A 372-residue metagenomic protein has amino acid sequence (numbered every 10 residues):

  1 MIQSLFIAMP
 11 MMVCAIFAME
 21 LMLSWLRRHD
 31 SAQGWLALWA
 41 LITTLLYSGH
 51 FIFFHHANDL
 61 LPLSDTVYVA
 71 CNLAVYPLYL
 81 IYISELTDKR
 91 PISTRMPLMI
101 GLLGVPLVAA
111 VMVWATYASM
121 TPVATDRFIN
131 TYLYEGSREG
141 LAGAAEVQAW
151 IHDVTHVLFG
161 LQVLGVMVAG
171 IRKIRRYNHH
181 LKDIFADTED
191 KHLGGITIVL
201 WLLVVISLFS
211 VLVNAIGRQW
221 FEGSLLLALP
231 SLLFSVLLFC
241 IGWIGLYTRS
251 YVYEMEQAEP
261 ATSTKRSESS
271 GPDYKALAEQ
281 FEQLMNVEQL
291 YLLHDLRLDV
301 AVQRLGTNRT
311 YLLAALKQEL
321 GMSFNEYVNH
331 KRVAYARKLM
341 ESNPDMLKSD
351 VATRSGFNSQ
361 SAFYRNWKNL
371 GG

Functional and structural regions predicted by a protein language model:
M1-T131, V154-V157: N-terminal low-complexity or simple alpha-helical regulatory segments that function as activation/interaction modules
A8, L36-T43, D126-Y132, M167 (+4 more regions): Short, mixed-charge, low-aromatic patches
L26, T87-R90, N178, F185 (+3 more regions): A general structural signal marking secondary-structure boundaries and capping sites
P77-L102, Y134-A145, L164-R176, N369: Cytoplasmic juxtamembrane interface segments
W114-A278, L298, R309, L347-S359: Alpha-helical bundle regulatory/interaction domains
W243-S355, A362-G372: Membrane-proximal linker segments that couple transmembrane helices to downstream signaling/catalytic modules
